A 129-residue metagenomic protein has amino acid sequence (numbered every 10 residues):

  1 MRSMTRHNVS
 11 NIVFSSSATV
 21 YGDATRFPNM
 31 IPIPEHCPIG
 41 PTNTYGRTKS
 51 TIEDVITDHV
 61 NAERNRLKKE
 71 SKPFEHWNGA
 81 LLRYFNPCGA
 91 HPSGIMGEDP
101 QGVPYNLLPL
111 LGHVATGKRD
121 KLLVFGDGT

Functional and structural regions predicted by a protein language model:
M1-R6, G128-T129: Proteins with a high burden of low-complexity, intrinsically disordered sequence enriched in S/T/G/P/A and R, requiring
R2-S3, T57-A62, G112, T116: Alpha-helical segments that scaffold the active site and NAD(P)H-binding pocket of short-chain dehydrogenase/reductase
R6, N11, V20, T25-N86 (+1 more regions): Catalytic helix-loop patch of NAD(P)-dependent Rossmann-fold dehydrogenases
S17: Residue(s) in the substrate-gating loop at a strand-loop-helix junction that position the organic substrate next
P87-A90, P109-T129: Alpha-helical substrate-binding/gating segment
